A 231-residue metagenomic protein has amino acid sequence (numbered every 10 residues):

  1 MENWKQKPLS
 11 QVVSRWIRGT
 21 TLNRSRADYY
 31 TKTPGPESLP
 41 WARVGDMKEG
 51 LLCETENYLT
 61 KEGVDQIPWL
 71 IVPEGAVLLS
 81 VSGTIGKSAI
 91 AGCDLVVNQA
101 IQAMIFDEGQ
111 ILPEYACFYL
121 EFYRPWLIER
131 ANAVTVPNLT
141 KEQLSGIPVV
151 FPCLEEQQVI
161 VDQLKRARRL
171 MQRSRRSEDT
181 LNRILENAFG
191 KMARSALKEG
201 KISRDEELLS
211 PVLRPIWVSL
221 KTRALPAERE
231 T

Functional and structural regions predicted by a protein language model:
M1-S25, G146-T231: Non-catalytic DNA-recognition/assembly elements of restriction-modification systems
P8-W16, M47-E54, L70, E74 (+3 more regions): Basic, amphipathic alpha-helical recognition segments used for DNA target recognition
S10-T31, G45-E74, T231: Sequence-specific dsDNA recognition surfaces
A27-T31, G45, E74-G75, V134-N138 (+1 more regions): Juxtamembrane/interface motifs at transmembrane-helix termini
G35-S38, Q143: A short, glycine/Asx- and small/polar-enriched loop/turn that sits immediately N-terminal to a beta-strand
A42: ATP-grasp fold ATP-binding core
L79-S80: A generic structural signal for residues embedded in beta-strands
T84-K87: Short, charged beta-turn/beta-strand-edge "cap" motif at the junction between a beta-strand and an adjacent loop
